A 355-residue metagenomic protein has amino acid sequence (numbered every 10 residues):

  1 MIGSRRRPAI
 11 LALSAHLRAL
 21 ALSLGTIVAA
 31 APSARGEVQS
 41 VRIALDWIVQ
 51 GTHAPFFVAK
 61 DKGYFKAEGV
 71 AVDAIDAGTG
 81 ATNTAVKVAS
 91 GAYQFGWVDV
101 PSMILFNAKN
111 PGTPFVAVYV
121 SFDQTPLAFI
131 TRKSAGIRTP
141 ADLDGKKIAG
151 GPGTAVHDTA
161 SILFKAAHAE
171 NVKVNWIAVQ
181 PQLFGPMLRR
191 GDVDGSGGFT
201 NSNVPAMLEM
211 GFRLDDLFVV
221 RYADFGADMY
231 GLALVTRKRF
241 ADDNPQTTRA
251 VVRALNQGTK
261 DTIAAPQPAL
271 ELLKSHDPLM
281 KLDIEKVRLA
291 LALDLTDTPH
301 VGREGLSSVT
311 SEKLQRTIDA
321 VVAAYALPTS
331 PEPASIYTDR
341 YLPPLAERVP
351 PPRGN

Functional and structural regions predicted by a protein language model:
M1-A15: N-terminal secretory signal peptides that target proteins for export/translocation
A12-A29: Bacterial N-terminal signal peptides
A30, A34-G36: Boundary at the C-terminal end of the N-terminal hydrophobic targeting segment
G36-R190, D194-N201, V220-Y222, D228: Short, glycine-/small- and polar/acidic-enriched structural segments that line small-molecule recognition paths
Y64-A67, A166-N171, M210-R213, L279-M280 (+1 more regions): Short helix-capping segments at alpha-helix termini
Q182-P186, R190-L279: Pocket-lining segment of extracytoplasmic ligand-binding domains
D242-A324: Secondary-structure end/capping motifs
L314-N355: Conserved C-terminal helix/tail region of periplasmic/extracytoplasmic solute-binding proteins
